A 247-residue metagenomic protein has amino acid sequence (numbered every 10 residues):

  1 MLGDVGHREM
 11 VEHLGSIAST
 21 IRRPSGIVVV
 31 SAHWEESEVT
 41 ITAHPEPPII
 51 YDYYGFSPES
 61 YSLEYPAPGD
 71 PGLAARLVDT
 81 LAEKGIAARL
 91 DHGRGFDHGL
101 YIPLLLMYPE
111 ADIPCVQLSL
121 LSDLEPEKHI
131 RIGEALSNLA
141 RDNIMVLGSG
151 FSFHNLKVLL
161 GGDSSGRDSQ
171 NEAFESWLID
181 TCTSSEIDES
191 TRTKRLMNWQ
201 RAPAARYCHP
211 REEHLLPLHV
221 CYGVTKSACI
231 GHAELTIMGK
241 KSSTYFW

Functional and structural regions predicted by a protein language model:
M1-K84, A88: A short aromatic-anchored loop/beta-hairpin motif
G26-V28, P114-V116, M145-L147: Conserved beta-strand elements of the Class I
V30, L77, L118, G150 (+1 more regions): A residue-level signal for conserved active-site and pocket-lining positions in enzyme catalytic cores
S31-W34, G93-R94, S149-S152: Short, well-ordered beta-to-alpha junction loops that form the rim of enzyme active sites and present histidine/acidic
D52-S57, Y108-Q117, M197: Short, basic/glycine-rich phosphate-binding loops at helix/coil junctions that contact nucleotide phosphates
E59-A67, D112, S122, V146: Residues lining hydrophobic/aromatic ligand-binding pockets adjacent to catalytic sites
A74-K128, A135: Internal, conserved structured core segments that host functional sites
R76-D79, E83, I113-P114, L124 (+3 more regions): Surface-exposed, charge/polar-rich loops and edge strands
